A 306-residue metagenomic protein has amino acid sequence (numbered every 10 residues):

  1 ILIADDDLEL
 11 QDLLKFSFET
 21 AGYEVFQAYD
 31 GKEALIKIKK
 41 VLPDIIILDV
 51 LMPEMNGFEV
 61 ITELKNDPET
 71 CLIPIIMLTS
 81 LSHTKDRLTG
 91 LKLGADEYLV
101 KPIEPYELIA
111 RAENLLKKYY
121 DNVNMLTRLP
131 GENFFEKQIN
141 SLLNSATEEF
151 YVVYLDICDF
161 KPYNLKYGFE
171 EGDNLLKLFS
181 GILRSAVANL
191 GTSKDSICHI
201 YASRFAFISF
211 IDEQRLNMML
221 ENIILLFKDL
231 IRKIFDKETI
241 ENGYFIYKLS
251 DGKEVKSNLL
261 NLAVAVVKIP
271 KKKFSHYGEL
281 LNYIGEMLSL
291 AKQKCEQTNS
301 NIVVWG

Functional and structural regions predicted by a protein language model:
D12-T20: Charged docking surfaces used in two-component/phosphorelay signaling
K15, E59, S82-E97: Alpha4 helix (beta4-alpha4-beta5 surface) of REC/receiver domains from two-component response regulators
D30-E33, N56-E59: Acidic catalytic/metal-coordinating carboxylates
M52: Receiver (REC) domain active-site loop signature in two-component systems and cognate sites in sensor histidine kinases
E132-Y151, C158-A188, C198-A202, Q214-E221 (+2 more regions): Conserved long alpha-helical elements within nucleotide-processing catalytic cores of c-di-GMP signaling and class III
S180-M219, L225, D229-Y244: Conserved helix-loop-beta segment at the catalytic/binding core of cyclic-nucleotide signaling proteins
H199-R204, I234-E286, N301-G306: A short glycine-enriched loop-to-beta-strand structural element that forms part of the catalytic core of nucleotide
